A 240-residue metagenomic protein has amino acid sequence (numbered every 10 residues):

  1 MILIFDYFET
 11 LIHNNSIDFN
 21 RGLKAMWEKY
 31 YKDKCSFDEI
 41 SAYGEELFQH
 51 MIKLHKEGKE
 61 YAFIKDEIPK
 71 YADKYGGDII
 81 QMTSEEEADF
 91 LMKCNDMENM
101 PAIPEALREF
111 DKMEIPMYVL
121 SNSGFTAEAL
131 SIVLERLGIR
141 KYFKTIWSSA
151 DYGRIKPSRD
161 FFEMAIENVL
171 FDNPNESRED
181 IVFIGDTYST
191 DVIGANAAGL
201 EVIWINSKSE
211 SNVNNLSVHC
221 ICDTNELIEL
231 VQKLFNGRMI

Functional and structural regions predicted by a protein language model:
M1-L3, H13, D38, P104 (+2 more regions): Asp-based, Mg2+/Mn2+-dependent phosphohydrolase catalytic module
M1-M113: N-terminal helical cap/lid subdomain that shapes the substrate entry/recognition surface in HAD-like hydrolases
